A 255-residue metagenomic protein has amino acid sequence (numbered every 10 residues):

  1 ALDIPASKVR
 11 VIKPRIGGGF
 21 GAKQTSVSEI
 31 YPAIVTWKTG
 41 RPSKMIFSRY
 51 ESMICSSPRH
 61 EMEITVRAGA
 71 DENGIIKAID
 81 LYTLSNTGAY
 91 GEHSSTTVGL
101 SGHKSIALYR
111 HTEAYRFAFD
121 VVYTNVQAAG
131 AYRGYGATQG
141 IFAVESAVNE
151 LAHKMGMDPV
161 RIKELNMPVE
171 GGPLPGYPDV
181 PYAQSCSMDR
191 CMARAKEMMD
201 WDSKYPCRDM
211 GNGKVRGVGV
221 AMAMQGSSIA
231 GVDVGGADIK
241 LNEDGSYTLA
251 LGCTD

Functional and structural regions predicted by a protein language model:
A1-L2, A6, M167-D244: Helix-loop-helix junctions that connect adjacent transmembrane helices in secondary transporters/permeases, recognized
A1-T39, T96-A107, A131-R161, N166 (+4 more regions): Alpha-helical support elements that line or immediately flank enzyme active sites and cofactor-binding pockets
S7-P14, G40-Y50, K77-Y82, Y109-T112 (+3 more regions): Beta-strand segments within the central parallel beta-sheet cores of soluble alpha/beta enzyme folds
R15, R49, S57-R59, A70-G102 (+1 more regions): Molybdopterin (Moco) oxidoreductase catalytic core of the xanthine/aldehyde oxidoreductase family
G19-K23, I54-P58, Y90, V232: Short, solvent-exposed polar/charged micro-motifs at secondary-structure junctions
S43-V66, M222-S228: Structured beta-strand/loop patches that form or line metal/cofactor-binding pockets in enzymes
E61-S146, M224-V234: Glycine-rich loop/linker segments at domain edges
N125-G130, G171-G172, G245: A short small-residue
